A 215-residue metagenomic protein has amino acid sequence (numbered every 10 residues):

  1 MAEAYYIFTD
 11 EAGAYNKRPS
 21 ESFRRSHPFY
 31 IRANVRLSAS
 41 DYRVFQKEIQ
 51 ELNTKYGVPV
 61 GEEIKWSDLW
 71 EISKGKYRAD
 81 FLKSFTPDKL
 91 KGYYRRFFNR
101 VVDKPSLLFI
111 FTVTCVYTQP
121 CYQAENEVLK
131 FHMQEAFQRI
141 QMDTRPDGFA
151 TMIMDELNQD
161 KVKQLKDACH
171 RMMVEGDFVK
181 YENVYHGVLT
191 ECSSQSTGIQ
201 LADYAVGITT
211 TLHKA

Functional and structural regions predicted by a protein language model:
M1-A215: Phosphate-ester processing/binding pockets and catalytic centers
